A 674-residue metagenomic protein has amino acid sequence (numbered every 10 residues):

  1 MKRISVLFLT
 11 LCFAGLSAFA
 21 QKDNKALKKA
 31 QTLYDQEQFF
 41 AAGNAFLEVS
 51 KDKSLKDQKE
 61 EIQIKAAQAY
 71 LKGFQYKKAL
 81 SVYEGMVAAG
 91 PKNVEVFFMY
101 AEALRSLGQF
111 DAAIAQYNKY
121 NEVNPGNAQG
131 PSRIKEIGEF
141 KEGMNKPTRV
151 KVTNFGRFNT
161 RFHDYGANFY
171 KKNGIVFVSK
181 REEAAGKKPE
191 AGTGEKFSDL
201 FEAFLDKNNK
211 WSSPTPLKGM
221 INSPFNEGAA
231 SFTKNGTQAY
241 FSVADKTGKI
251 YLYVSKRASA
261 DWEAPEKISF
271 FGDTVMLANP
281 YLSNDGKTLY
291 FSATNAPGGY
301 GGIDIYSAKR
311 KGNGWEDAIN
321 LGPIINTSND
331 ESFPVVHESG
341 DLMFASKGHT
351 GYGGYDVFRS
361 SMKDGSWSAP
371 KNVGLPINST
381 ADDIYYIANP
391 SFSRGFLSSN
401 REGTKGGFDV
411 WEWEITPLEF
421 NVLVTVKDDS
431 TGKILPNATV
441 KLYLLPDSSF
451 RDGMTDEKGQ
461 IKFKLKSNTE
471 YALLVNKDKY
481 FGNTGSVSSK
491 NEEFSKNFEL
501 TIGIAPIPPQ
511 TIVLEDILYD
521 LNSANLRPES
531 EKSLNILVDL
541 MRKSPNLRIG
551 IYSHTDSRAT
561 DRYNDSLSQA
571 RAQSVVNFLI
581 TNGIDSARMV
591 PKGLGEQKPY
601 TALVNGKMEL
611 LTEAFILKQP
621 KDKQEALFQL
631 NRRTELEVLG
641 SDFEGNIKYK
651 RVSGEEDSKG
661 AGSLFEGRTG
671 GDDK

Functional and structural regions predicted by a protein language model:
N24, M99, S106, F110-A112 (+6 more regions): Short, conserved micro-motifs composed of acidic
A30, F420-D429, I502: A short, amphipathic beta-strand motif
G302, T431-L445: Short, ordered, surface-exposed loop/turn motifs in non-cytosolic proteins
S346, G351-G353, H554-K674: Periplasmic OmpA-like peptidoglycan-binding domain that tethers envelope proteins to the cell wall
L444-I461: Short, acidic Ser/Thr/Gly-rich low-complexity loop/linker segments typical of extracellular and cell-surface proteins
T469-Y480: A short, solvent-exposed beta-strand micro-motif common in secreted/extracellular proteins
Y519-S553, V576, I580, L636-G640 (+2 more regions): Periplasmic peptidoglycan-binding/anchoring modules of Gram-negative envelope and division proteins
